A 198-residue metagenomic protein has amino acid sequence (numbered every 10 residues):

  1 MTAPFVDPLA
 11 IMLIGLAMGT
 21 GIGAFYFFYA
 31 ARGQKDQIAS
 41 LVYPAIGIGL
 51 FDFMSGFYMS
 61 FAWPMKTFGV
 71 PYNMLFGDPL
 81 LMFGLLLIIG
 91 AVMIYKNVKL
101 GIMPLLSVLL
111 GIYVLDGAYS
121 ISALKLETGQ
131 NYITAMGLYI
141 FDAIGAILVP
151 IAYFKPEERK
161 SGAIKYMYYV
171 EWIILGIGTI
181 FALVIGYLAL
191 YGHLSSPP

Functional and structural regions predicted by a protein language model:
M1-F61, Y191-P198: N-terminal topogenic module of multi-pass integral membrane proteins
G21-F28, G49-M65, L86-I94, G111-K125 (+2 more regions): Hydrophobic alpha-helical transmembrane segments and adjacent interfacial helices in integral membrane proteins
Y29-Y43, Y95-M103, K155-M167: Membrane-interface helix-boundary motifs at transmembrane edges
A39-F51, L80, P104-D116, Y168-G178: Transmembrane alpha-helical segments of multi-pass membrane proteins
F61-F76, G162: A cross-kingdom feature marking solvent-exposed beta-strand/loop segments within repeated, beta-rich binding/scaffold
V70-I144: Membrane-proximal helix-loop-helix units in multi-pass membrane proteins
I121-P198: Terminal transmembrane helical module of multi-pass membrane proteins
